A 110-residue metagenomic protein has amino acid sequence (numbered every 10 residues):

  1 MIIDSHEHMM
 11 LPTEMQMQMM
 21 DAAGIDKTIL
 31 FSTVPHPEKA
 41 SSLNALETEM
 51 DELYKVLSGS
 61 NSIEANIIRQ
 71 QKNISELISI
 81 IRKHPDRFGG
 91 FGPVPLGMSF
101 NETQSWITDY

Functional and structural regions predicted by a protein language model:
M1-Y110: Mid-domain alpha/beta scaffold segments of enzyme catalytic cores
